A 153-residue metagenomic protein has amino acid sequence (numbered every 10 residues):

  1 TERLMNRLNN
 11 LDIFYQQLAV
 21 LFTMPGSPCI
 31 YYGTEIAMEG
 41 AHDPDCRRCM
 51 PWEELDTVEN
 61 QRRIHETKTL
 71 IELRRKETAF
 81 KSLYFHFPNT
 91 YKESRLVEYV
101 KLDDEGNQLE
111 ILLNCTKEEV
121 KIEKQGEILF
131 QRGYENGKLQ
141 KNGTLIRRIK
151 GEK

Functional and structural regions predicted by a protein language model:
T1-K153: Active-site and adjacent substrate-binding regions of carbohydrate-active enzymes
